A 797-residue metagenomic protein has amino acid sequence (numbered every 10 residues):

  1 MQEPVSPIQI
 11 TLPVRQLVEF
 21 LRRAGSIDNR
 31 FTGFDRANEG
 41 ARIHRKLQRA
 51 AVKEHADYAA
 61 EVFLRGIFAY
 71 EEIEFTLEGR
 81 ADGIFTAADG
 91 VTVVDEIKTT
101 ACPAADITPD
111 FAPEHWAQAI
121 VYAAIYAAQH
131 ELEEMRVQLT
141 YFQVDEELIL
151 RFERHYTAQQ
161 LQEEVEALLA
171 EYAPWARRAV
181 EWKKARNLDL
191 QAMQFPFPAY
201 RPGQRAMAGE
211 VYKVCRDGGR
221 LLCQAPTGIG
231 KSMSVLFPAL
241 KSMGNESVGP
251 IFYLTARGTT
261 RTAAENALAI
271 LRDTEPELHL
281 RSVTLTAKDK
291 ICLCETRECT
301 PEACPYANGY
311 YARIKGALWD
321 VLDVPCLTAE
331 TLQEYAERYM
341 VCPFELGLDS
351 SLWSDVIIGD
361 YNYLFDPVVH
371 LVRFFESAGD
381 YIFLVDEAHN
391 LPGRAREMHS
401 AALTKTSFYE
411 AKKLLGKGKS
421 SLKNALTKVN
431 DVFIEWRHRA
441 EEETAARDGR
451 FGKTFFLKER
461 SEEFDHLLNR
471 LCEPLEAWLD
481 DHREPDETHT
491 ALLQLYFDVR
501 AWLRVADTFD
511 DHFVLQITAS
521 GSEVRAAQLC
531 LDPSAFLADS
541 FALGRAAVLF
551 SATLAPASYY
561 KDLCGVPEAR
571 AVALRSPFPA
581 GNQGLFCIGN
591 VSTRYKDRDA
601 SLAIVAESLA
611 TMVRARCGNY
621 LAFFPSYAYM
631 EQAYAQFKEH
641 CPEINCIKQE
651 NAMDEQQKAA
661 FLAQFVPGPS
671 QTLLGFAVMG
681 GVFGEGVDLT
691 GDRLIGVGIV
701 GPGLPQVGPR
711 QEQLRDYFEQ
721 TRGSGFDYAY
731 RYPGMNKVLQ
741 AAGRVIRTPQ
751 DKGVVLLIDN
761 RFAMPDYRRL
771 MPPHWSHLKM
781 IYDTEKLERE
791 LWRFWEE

Functional and structural regions predicted by a protein language model:
M1-A87: Metal-dependent nuclease catalytic cores that hydrolyze phosphodiester bonds in DNA/RNA, characterized by
G66-E163: Mg2+/Mn2+-dependent nuclease catalytic core
W182-Q224: Conserved pre-motif I regulatory segment
N187-L188, Q194, S247-I357, F365 (+5 more regions): A substrate-engagement module of RecA-like helicase motors
R216-P238: Walker A/P-loop
V235, K241, T262, Y339-V356 (+3 more regions): Signature of the SF2 helicase/ATPase Hel1-core->accessory helical subdomain module
L332-I357, V368-F374, A477-S592, A600-E607 (+2 more regions): A contiguous, basic/glycine-rich beta-loop/short-helix subdomain that forms a polymer-engagement track
G589-A600, N651-F762: Conserved RecA-like P-loop NTPase helicase motor core
